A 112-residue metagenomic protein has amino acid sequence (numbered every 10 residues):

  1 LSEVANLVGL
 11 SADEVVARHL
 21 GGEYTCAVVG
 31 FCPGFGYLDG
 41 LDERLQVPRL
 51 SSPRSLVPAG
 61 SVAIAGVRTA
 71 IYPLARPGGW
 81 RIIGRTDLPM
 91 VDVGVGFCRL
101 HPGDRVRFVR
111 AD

Functional and structural regions predicted by a protein language model:
L1-D112: Conserved "landmark" site that anchors the functional core of diverse proteins
